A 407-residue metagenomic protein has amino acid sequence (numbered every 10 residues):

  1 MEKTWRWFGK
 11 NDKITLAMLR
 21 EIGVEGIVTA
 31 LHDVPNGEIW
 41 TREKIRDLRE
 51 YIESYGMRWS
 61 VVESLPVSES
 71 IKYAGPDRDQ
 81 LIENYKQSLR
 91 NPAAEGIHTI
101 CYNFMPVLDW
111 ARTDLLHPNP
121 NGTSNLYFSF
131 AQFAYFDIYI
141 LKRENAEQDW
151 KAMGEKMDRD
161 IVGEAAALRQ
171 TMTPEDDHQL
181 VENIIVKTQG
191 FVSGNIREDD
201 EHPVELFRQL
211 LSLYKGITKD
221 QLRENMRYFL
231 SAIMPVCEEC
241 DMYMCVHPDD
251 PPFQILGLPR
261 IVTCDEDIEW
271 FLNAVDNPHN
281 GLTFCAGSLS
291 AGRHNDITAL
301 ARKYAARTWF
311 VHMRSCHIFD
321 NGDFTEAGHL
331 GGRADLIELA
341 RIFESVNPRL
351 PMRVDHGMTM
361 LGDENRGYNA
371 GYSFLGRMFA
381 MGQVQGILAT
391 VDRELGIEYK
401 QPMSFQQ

Functional and structural regions predicted by a protein language model:
M1-T4, G9, A17-R20, E53 (+12 more regions): Histidine-acidic metal/acid-base catalytic patches
D12, I39-S60: Glycine-rich, positively charged N-terminal anion/phosphate-binding segment
D12-N36: N-terminal ordered "arm"
E21-I22, M57-K72: A short glycine/small-residue-enriched secondary-structure motif
A30-R46, D109, L256: Glycine-rich, proline-tolerant flexible connector loops at the mouths of alpha/beta enzymes
P106-S124, F128-A134: Long, hydrophobic, well-ordered secondary-structure blocks that form the structural core and pocket-lining surfaces
